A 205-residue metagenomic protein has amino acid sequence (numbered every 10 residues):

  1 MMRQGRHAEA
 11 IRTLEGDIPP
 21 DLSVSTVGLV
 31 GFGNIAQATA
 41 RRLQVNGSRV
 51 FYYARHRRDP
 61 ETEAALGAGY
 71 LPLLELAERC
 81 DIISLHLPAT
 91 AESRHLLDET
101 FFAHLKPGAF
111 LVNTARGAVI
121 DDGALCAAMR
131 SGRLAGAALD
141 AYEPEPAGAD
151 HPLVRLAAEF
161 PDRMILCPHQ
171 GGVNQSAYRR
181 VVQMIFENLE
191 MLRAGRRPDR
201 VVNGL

Functional and structural regions predicted by a protein language model:
M1-T26, A38: Phosphate-binding beta-alpha-beta segment of Rossmann-like dinucleotide-binding domains, i.e., the NAD(P)
P19-S23, A103, A158: Short, flexible hinge/linker loops that cap or flank conserved catalytic cores
V27-L29, Y52: Hydrophobic Val/Ile/Leu positions in short beta-strands of Rossmann-like dinucleotide-binding domains
I35: Hydrophobic/small residue at the entry helix of a nucleotide-binding pocket
A40, Q44, M129-R130: Gly/Ala-rich phosphate-binding loop of Rossmann-like dinucleotide-binding domains, activating on the conserved
S48-R49: Residues at the starts of beta-strands that form the adenosine-phosphate
R57-P152: Rossmann-like adenosine-cofactor binding region
R116-L205: Rossmann-like dinucleotide-binding domain for NAD(H)/NADP(H)
